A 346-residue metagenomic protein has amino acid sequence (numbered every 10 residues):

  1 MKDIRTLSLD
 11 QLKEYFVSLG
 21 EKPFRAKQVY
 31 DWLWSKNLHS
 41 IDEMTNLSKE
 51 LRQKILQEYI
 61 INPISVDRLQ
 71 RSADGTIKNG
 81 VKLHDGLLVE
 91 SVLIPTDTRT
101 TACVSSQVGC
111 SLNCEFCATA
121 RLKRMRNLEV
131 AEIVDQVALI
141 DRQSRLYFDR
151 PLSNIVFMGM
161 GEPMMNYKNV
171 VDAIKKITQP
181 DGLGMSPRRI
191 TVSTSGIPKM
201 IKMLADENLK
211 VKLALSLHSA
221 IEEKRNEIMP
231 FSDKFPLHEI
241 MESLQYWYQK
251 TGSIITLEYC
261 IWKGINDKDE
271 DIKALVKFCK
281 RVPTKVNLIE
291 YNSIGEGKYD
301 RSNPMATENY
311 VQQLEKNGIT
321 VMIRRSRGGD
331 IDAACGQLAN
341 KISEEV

Functional and structural regions predicted by a protein language model:
M1-L88, P95, Q245-I254, I261-V346: Auxiliary Fe-S-binding modules of radical SAM enzymes
S72, S105-S106, S193, S216: Short linear Ser/Thr-Pro motifs
I77, V89, T100-V104, L112 (+1 more regions): Generic beta-strand structural signal
H84, P95-D97, G196, N208: A generic beta-sheet turn/junction motif
L93-I94, N169: Residue-level structural signal for beta-strand termini and adjacent loop
P95-L139: Canonical Radical SAM [4Fe-4S] cluster-binding loop centered on the CxxxCxxC motif and its immediate flanking residues
D141-N317: Conserved AdoMet/S-adenosylmethionine-binding subsite of the radical SAM
